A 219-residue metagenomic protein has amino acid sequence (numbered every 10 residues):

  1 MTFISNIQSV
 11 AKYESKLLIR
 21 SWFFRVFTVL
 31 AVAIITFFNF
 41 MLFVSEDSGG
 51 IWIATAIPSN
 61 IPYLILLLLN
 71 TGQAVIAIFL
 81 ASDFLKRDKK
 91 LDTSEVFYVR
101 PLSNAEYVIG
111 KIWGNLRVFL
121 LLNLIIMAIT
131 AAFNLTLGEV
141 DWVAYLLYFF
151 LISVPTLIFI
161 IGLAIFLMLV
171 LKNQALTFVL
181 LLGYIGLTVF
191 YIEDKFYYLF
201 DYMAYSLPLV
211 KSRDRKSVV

Functional and structural regions predicted by a protein language model:
M1-V29: Aromatic- and glycine-rich beta-strand/loop motifs that create alpha-glucan
A11, Y98-P101, F159: Hydrophobic, small-residue-rich alpha-helical packing segments that form membrane-like cores
K12-K16, S94, M168: Solvent-exposed, non-membrane alpha-helical residues enriched in polar/charged side chains
I19-R20, S82-L120: Helix-loop-helix units of permease transmembrane domains in multi-pass membrane transporters, especially ABC
R25-V29, N173-V189: Pore- or pathway-lining transmembrane helices of multi-pass membrane proteins that form conduits for solutes/ions
A31-F79, I109-A175, F190, V210-S212: Secretory targeting signals
T188-R213: Extracellular/periplasmic helix-loop junction at the C-terminal end of a transmembrane helix in multi-pass membrane
V218-V219: Conserved small/polar residues in nucleotide/adenosyl-binding loops
